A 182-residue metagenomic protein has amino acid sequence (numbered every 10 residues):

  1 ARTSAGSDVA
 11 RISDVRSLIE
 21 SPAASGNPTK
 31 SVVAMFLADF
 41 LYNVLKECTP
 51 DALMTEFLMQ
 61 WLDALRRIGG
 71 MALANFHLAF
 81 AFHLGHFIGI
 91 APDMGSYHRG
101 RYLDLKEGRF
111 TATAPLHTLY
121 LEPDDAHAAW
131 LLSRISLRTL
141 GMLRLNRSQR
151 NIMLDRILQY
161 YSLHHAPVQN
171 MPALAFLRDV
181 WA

Functional and structural regions predicted by a protein language model:
A1-A182: Non-catalytic alpha-helical scaffolds and adjoining flexible linkers that form interface surfaces for assembly
